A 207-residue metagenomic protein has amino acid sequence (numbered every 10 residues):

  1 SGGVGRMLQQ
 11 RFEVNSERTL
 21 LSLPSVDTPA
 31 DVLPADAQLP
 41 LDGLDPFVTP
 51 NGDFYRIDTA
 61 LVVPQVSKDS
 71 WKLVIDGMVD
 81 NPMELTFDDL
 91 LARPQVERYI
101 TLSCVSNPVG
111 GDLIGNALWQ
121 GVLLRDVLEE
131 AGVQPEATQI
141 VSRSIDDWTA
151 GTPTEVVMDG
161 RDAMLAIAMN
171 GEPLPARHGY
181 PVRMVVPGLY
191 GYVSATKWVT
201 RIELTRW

Functional and structural regions predicted by a protein language model:
R6-W207: Structured, non-membrane catalytic/scaffold regions adjacent to prosthetic-group chemistry
